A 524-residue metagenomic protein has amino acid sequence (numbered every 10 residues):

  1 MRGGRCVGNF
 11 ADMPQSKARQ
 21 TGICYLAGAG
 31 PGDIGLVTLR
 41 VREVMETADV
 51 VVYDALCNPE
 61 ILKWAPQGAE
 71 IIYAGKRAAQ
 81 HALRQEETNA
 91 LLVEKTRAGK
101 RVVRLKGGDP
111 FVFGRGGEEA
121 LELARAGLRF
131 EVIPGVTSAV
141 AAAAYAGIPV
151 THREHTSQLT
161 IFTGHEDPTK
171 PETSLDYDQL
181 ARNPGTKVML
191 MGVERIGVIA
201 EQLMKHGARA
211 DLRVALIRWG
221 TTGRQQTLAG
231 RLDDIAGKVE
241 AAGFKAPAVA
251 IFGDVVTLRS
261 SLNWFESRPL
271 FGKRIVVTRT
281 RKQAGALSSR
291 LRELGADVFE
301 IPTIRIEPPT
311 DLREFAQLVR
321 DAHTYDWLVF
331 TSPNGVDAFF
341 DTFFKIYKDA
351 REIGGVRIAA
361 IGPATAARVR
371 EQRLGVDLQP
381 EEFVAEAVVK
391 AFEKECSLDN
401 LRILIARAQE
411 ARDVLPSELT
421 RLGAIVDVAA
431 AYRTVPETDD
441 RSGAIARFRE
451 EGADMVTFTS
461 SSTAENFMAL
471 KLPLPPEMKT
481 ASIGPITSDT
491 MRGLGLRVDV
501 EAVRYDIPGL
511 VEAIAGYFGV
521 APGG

Functional and structural regions predicted by a protein language model:
R2, C6-I34, L39-T137, A141 (+6 more regions): Class I S-adenosyl-L-methionine
C6-Q15, T21-L26, E87, R97-V102 (+3 more regions): A contiguous loop/helix-start segment that scaffolds small-molecule binding in enzyme catalytic cores
M13-P14, D33, D109-N183, L228 (+2 more regions): Class I SAM-dependent methyltransferase SAM-binding "motif I" and its flanking Rossmann-like core
Q20-I23, T47-A48, Q67-A69, R97-V102 (+13 more regions): Short coil/turn connectors at secondary-structure junctions
G32, R84-T88, G197, L216 (+1 more regions): Signature of uroporphyrinogen-III synthase
D49-V51, I71, P149, K187 (+4 more regions): Short, well-ordered beta-strand core segments
N89-A144, P149, G185-E201, L212 (+2 more regions): A glycine-rich beta-strand to alpha-helix segment that forms a phosphate/ribose-binding loop at ligand/cofactor sites
A124-L128, V150-H152, K205-D211, I346-G354 (+1 more regions): A short alpha->loop->secondary-structure connector
